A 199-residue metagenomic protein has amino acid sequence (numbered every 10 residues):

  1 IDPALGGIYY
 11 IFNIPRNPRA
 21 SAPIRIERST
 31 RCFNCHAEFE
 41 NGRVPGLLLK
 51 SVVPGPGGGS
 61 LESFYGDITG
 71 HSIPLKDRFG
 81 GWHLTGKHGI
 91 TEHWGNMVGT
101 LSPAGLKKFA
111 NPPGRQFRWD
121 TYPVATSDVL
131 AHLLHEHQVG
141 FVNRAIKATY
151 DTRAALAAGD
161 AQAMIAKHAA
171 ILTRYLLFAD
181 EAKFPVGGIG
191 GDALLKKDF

Functional and structural regions predicted by a protein language model:
D2-L194: Sequence context surrounding c-type heme c attachment/ligation sites in exported
L195-F199: Short, intrinsically disordered, charge-balanced linker/junction segments flanking boundaries in proteins
